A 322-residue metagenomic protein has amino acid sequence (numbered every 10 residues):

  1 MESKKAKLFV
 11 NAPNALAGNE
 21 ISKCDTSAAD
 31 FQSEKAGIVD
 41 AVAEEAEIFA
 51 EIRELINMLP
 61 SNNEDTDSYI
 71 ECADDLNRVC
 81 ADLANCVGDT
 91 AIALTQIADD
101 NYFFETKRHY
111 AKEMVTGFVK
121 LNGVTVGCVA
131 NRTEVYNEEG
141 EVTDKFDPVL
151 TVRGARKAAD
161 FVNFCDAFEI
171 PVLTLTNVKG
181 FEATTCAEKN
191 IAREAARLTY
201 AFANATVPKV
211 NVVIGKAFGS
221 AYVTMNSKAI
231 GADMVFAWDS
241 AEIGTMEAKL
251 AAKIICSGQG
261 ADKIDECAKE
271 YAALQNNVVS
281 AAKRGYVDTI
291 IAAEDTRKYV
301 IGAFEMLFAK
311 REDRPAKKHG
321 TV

Functional and structural regions predicted by a protein language model:
M1-V322: Ligand-binding clefts of soluble mixed alpha/beta catalytic domains
